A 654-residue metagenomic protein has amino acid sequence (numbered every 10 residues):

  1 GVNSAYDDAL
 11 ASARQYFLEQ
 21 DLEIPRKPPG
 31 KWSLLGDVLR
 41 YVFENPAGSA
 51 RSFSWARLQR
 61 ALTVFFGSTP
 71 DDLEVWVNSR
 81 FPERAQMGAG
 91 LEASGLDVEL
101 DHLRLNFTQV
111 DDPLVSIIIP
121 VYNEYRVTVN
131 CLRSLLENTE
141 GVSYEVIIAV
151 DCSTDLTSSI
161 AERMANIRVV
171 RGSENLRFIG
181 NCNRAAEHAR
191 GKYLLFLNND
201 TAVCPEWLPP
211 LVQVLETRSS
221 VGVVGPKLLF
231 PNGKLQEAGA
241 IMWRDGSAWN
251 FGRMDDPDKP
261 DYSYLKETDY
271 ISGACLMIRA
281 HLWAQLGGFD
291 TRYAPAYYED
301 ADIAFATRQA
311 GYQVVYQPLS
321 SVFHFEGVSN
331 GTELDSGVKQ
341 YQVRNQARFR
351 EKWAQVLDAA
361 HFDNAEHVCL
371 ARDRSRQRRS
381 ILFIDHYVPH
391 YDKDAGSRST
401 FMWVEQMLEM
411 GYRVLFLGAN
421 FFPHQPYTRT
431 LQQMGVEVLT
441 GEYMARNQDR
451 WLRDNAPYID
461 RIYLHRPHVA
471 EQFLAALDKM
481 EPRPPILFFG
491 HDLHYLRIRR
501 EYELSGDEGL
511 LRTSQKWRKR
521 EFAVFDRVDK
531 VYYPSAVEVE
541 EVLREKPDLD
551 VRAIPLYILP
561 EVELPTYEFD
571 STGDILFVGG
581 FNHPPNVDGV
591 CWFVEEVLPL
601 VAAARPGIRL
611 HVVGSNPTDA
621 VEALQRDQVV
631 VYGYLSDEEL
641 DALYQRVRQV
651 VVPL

Functional and structural regions predicted by a protein language model:
V2-P113, L334-S397, W403-Q406, Y427-M434: Non-catalytic membrane-proximal stalk/linker segments that position and tether the catalytic domains
R133-S143: Short, acidic, metal-binding catalytic loop of nucleotide-sugar glycosyltransferases
V150-S159, E174: A conserved acidic beta->alpha catalytic loop
G172-A189, P205: Glycine-rich, basic loop-to-helix element that forms the pyrophosphate-binding segment of sugar-nucleotide handling
L194: Short aromatic/hydrophobic "clamp" motif used to bind/position activated sugar donors
T201-W243: Conserved donor NDP-sugar-binding/catalytic core segment of glycosyltransferases
P226, P231, W243-D269, H281-A284: Short, flexible, basic/aromatic active-site loop/helix in glycosyltransferases
D392, G396-F401, E405-Q406, F416 (+6 more regions): Conserved catalytic-core segment of nucleotide-activated headgroup transferases in glycan assembly
